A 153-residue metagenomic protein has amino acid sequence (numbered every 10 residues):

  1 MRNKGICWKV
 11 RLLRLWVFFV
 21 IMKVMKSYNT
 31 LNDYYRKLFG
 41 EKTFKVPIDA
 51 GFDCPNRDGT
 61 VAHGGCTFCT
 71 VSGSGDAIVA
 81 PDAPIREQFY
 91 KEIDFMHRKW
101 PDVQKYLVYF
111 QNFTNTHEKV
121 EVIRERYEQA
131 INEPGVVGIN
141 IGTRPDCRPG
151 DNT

Functional and structural regions predicted by a protein language model:
K23-F39: Short, Gly/Pro- and small/polar-rich lid/capping loops
F39-P84: Canonical Radical SAM [4Fe-4S] cluster-binding loop centered on the CxxxCxxC motif and its immediate flanking residues
S72-E92, K99-V120, G135-R148: Core AdoMet radical
E92-K99, E125-A130: Short, charged beta->alpha transition segments
V120-E128, P149-T153: Distinct, well-ordered alpha-helical segments
